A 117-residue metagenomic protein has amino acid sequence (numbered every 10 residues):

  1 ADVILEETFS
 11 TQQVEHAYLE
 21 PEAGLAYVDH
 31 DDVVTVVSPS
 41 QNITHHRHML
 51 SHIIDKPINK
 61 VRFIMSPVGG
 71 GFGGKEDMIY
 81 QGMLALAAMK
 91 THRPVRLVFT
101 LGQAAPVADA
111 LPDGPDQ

Functional and structural regions predicted by a protein language model:
A1-Q117: Structural alpha/beta core scaffold segments of enzyme domains
